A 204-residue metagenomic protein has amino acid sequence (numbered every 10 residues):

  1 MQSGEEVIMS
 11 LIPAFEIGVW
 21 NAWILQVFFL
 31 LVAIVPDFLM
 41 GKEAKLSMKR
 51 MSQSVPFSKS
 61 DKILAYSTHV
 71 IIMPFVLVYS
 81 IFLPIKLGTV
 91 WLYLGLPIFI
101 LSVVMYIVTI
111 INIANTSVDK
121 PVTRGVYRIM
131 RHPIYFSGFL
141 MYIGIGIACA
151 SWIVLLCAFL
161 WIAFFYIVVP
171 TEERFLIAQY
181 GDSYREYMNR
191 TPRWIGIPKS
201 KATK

Functional and structural regions predicted by a protein language model:
Q2-T123, F139-K204: Membrane-anchoring alpha-helices and their flanking helix-loop junctions
R128-F136: Histidine-centered phosphotransfer motif of kinases
